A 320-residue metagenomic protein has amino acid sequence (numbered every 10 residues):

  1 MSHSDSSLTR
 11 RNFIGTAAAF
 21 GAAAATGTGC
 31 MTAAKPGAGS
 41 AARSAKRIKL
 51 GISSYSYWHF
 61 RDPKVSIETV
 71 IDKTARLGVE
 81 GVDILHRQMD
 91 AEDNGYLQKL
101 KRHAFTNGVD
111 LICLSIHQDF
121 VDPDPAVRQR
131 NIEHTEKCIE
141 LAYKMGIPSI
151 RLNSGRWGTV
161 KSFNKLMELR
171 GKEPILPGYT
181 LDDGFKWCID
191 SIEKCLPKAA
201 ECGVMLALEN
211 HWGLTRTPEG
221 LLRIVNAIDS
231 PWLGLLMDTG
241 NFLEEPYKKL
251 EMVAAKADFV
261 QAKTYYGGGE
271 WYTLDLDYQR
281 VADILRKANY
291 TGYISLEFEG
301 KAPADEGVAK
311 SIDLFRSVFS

Functional and structural regions predicted by a protein language model:
S2-G51, W58-L77, E193, E201 (+1 more regions): Histidine-acidic metal/acid-base catalytic patches
A18-A23, A41-S44, H103-C113, V121-G234: Active-site acidic/histidine proton-transfer and metal-coordination neighborhood in alpha/beta enzyme cores
G39-S40, I71, Y96-T106, E136-P148 (+2 more regions): Short amphipathic alpha-helices and their capping/turn segments at secondary-structure boundaries
I52-S56, I84-Q88, C113-Q118, L152-S154 (+4 more regions): A cross-domain feature marking catalytic cores of carbohydrate-active enzymes and several ubiquitous metabolic/repair
S66-E68, Y96-K99, R128, I132-T135 (+2 more regions): Charged helix-capping and loop-helix junction motifs
E80-G81, D110, P148, M205 (+2 more regions): Residue-level detector of anion-binding/catalytic polar loops
D83-K101, W157-K161: Glycine-rich, proline-tolerant flexible connector loops at the mouths of alpha/beta enzymes
E92-Q98, P125-R128, D305-G307: Metal-dependent catalytic neighborhoods of phosphoester/phosphodiester hydrolases
